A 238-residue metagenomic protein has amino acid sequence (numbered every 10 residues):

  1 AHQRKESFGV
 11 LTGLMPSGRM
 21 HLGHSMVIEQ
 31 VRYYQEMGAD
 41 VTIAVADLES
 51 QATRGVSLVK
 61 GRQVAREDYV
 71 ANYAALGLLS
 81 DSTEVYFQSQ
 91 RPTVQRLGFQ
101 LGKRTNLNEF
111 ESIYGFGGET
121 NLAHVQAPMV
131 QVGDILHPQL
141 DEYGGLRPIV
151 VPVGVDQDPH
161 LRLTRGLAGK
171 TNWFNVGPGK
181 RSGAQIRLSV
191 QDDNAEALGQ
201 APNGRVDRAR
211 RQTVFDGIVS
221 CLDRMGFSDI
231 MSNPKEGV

Functional and structural regions predicted by a protein language model:
A1-V238: NTP-dependent nucleotidyl-transfer catalytic core
